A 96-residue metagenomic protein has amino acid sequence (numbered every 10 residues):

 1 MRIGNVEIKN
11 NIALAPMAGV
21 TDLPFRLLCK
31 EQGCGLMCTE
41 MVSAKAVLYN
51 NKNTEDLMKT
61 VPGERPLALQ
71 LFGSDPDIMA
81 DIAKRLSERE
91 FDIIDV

Functional and structural regions predicted by a protein language model:
R2, M17-D92: Glycine-rich, positively charged N-terminal anion/phosphate-binding segment
E7-I12, R65-A68: Short beta-strand/loop segments at the ligand-binding rim of alpha/beta enzyme cores
